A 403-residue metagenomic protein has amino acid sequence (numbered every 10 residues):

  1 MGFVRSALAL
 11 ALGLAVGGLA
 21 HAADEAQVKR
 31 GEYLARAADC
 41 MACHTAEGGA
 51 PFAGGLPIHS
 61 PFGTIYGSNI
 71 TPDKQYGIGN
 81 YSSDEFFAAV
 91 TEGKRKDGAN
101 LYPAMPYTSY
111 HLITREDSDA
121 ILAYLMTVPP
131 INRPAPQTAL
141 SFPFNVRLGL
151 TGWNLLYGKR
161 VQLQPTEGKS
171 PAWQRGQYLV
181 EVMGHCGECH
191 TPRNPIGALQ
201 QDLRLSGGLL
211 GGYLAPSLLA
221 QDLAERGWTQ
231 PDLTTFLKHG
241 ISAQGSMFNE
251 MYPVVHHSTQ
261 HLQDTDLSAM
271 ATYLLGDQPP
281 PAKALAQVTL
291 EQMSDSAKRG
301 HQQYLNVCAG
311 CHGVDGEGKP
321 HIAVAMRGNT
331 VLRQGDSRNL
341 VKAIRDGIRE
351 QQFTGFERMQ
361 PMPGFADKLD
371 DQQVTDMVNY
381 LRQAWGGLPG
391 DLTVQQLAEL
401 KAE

Functional and structural regions predicted by a protein language model:
M1-Q27, G49, I65-S68, A89-D97 (+6 more regions): Post-cleavage N-terminal segment of exported redox proteins
H21-A23, E32, E403: Boundary of Sec targeting at the N-terminus
E25, L34, N80-Y81, L112-E116 (+8 more regions): Soluble non-cytosolic domains of exported or imported proteins
E25-A46, A50-H59, G152-N154, R160 (+5 more regions): Sequence/structural segment immediately N-terminal to covalent heme-attachment motifs in c-type and related
Y33-T45, S68, E85-E92, P103 (+10 more regions): C-type cytochrome heme c attachment motif
F52-S68, P72: Short, basic alpha-helical/linker "hinge" immediately adjacent to a nucleic-acid-recognition surface
Y66-N80, E85, T91-E116, P134-A139 (+5 more regions): Axial heme c-ligation environment in periplasmic c-type cytochrome domains
A284-A297, G318-P320, Q352-G355, M359: Flexible internal linker/loop segments at domain or repeat junctions
